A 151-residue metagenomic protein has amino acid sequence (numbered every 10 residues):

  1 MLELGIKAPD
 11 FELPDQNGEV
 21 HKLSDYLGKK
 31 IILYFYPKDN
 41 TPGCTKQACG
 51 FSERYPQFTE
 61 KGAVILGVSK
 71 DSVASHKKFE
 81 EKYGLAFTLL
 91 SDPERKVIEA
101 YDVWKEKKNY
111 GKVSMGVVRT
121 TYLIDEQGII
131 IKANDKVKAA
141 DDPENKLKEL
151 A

Functional and structural regions predicted by a protein language model:
M1-A151: Chalcogenol-based redox active-site neighborhoods
